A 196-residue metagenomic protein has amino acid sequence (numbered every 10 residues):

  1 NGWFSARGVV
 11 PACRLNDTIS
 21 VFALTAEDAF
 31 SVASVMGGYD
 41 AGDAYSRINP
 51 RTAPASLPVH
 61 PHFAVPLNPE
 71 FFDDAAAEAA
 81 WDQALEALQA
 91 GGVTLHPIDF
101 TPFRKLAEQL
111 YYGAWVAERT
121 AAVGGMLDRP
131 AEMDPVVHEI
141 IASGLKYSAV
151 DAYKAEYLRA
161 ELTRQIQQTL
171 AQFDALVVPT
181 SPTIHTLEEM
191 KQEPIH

Functional and structural regions predicted by a protein language model:
N1-D82: A short helix-breaking turn/cap at a secondary-structure junction
G2, L24-E27, S34-G42, E86 (+5 more regions): Generic secondary-structure signature for well-ordered alpha-helical cores
C13, F30, M36, G125 (+2 more regions): Glycine-rich, small-residue loops and helix-cap segments that act as flexible hinges at active-site edges
L57-H60, A64-P66, A114-Q167: Short helix-loop capping/hinge segments that flank enzyme active sites or metal/cofactor-binding pockets
D74-A75, A107, T186-E189: Short glycine-/acidic-enriched loop or helix-start segments at secondary-structure transitions that form or flank
A75-D99, V123-P130, A152-F173: Acyltransferase
V93-Y111, I141-S143: Short connector loops at secondary-structure junctions
Q109-W115, Q192-P194: Short low-complexity, flexible loop/linker segments enriched in glycine and/or proline with clustered acidic
